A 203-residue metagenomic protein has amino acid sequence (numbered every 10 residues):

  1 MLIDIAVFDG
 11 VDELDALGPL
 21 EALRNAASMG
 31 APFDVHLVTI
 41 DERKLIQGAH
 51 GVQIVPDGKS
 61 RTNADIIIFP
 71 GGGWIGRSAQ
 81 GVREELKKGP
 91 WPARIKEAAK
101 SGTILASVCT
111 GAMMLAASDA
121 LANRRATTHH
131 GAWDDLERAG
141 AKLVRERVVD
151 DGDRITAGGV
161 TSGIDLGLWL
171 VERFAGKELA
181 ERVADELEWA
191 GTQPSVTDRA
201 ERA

Functional and structural regions predicted by a protein language model:
M1-L105, M113-A116, D135-E137, L143-R145 (+1 more regions): Extended, subdomain-level signal for the structured scaffold at the beginning of enzyme domains
V7, T128, G158: Small/polar loops that bind or transfer phosphate-bearing groups
E13-A16, A157-I164: Short alpha-helical patches at coil-to-helix transitions and adjacent helical residues in well-structured domains
L105-A106, T127, V144, I155: Structural detector of well-ordered beta-strand residues that form the stable sheet scaffold of enzyme domains
M113, G131-D134, T161-S162: Short alpha-helical
L121-V148: A conserved active-site-flanking secondary-structure segment within enzyme catalytic domains
E146-T156, V160: Amphipathic alpha-helical segments enriched in hydrophobic/aromatic residues interleaved with Lys/Arg
